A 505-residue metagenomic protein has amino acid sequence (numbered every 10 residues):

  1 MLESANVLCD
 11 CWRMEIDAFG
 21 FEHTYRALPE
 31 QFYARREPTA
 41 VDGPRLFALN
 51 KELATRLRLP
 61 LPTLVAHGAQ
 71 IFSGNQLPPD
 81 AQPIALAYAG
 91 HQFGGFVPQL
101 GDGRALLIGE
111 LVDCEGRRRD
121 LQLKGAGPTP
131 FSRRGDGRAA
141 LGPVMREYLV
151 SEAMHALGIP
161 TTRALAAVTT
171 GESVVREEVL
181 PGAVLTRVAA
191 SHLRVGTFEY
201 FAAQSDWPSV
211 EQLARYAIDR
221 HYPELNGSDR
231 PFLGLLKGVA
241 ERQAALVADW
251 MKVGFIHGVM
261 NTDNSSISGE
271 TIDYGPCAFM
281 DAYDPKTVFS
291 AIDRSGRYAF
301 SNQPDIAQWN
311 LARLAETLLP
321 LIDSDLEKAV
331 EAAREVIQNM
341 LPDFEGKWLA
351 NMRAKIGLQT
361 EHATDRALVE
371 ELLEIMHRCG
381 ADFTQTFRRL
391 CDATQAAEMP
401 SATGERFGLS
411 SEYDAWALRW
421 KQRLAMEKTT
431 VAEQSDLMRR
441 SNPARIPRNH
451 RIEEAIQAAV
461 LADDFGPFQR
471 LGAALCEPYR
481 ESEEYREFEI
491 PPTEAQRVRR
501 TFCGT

Functional and structural regions predicted by a protein language model:
L8-Y88, F289, R294-T505: Regulatory N- and C-terminal appendages and interdomain linkers associated with kinase/kinase-like NTP transferase
Y25, P29, R119-P130, A214-I218 (+2 more regions): Active-site-adjacent bridging/hinge elements
E37-T39, D136-R138, L233-G234: Short, contiguous strand/loop micro-motifs
G43-L46, K51-G227, A245, I267-E270 (+9 more regions): Conserved ATP-binding subdomain of kinase catalytic cores across diverse folds
P143-V144, S173-H257, S268-E374: ATP-dependent phospho-/nucleotidyl transfer catalytic cores
M260-S265: Hydrophobic residue at the +6 position relative to the catalytic HRD Asp in the kinase catalytic loop
